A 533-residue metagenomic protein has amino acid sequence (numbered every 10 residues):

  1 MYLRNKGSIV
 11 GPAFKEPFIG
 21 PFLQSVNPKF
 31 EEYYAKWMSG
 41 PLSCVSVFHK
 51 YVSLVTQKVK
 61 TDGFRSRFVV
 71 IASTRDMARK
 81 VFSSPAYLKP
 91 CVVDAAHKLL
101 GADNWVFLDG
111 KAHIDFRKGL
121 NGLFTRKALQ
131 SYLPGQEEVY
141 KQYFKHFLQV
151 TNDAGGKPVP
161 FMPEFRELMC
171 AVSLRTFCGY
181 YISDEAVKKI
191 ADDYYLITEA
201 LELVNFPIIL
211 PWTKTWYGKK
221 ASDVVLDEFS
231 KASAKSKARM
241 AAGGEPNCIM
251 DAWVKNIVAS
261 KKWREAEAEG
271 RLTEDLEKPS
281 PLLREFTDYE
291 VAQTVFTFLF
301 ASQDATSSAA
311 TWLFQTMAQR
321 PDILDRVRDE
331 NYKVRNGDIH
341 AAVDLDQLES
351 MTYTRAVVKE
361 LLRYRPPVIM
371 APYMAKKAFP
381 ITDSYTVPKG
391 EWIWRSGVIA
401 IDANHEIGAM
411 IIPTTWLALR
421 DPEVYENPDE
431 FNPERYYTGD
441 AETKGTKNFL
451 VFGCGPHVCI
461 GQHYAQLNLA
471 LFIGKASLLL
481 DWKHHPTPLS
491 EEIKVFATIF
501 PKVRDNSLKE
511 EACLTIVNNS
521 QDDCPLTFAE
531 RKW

Functional and structural regions predicted by a protein language model:
M1-D115, Q130, P134-H146, V224 (+2 more regions): N-terminal membrane-proximal hinge/A-helix region immediately C-terminal to the signal-anchor transmembrane segment
G20-S39, D227, H340-Y385, D522-C524: Conserved cytochrome P450 K-helix E-x-x-R motif and the immediately C-terminal K′/meander segment
A72-S73, K80-V81, D304-D329, G390 (+1 more regions): Classical protein tyrosine phosphatase
V92-H97, S131-A310: Cytochrome P450 heme-thiolate monooxygenase catalytic core
H146, P321-I323, Q462-T515: Cytochrome P450 heme-binding "Cys pocket" and the immediately downstream C-terminal segment
R395-I407, P413-D440: Conserved cytochrome P450 K-helix/beta-meander segment immediately N-terminal to the heme-binding cysteine loop
T515-W533: C-terminal helix/juxtamembrane-tail motif
